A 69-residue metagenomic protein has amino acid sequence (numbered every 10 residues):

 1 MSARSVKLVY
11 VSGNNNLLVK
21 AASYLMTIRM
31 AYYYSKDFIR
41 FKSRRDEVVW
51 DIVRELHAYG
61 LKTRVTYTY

Functional and structural regions predicted by a protein language model:
M1-S5, T68-Y69: Short intrinsically disordered terminal tails
S5-S12, R40-K42, R64: Ordered hydrophobic segments in well-structured contexts
K7-R29: Short amphipathic alpha-helix segments
Y24-Y34, T63-R64: Short secondary-structure junctions
Y34-R45: A short, exposed loop/beta-hairpin motif centered on an aromatic-Gly-Thr core
R44-Y69: Short, mixed-charge low-complexity intrinsically disordered segments
